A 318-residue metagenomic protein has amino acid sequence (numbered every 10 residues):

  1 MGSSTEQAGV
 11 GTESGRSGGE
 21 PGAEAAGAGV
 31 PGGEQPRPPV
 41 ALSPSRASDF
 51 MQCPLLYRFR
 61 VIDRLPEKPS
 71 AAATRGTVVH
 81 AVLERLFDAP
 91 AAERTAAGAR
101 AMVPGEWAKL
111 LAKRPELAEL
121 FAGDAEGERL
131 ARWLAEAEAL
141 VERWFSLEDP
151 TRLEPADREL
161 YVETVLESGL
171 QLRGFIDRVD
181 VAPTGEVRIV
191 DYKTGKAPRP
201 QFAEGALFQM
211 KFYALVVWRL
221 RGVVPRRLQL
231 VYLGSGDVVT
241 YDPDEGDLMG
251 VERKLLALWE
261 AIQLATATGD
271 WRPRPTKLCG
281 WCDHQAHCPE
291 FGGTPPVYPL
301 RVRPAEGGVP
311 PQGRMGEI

Functional and structural regions predicted by a protein language model:
M1-A73, G307-I318: C-terminal, charged and often intrinsically disordered regions of DNA end-processing helicases and nucleases
S3, P21, T184, V217-I318: Metal-dependent nuclease catalytic regions and adjoining charged, substrate-binding loops involved in nucleic-acid end
L55-V61, H80-L83, L117, R188-T194 (+2 more regions): Short acidic (Asp/Glu) and glycine-rich catalytic loops that position anionic groups and cofactors
D63-A72, D88-R94, R199-P200, G269-D270: Short, polar/flexible loop-turn hinges at active-site or ligand-entry regions and domain interfaces
A71, R75, V79, W133 (+3 more regions): Hydrophobic (often cysteine-bearing) scaffold residues that line and stabilize catalytic clefts of nucleotide/cofactor
V78-A89, A261-A265: Solvent-exposed, amphipathic alpha-helical segments
V82-R158: A non-catalytic, helix-rich entry segment at domain boundaries
L160-L255: Mg2+/Mn2+-dependent nuclease catalytic core
